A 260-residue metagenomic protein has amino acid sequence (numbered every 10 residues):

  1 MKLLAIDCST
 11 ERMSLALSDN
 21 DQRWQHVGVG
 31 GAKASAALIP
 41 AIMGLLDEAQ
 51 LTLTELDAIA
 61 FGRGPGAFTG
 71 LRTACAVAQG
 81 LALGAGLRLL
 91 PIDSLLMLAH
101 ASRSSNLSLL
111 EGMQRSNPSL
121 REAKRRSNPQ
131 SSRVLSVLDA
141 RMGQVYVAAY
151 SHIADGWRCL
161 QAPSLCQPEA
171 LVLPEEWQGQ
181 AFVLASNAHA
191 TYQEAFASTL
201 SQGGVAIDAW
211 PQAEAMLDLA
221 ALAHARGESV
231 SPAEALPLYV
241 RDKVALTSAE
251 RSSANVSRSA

Functional and structural regions predicted by a protein language model:
M1-F68, W210: N-terminal beta-alpha supersecondary unit
K33, R88-N117, E122-P211, Y239 (+1 more regions): Surface "functional belts" at beta-alpha junctions
L45-A49, G84, S102-S105, A213-H224: Stable alpha-helical structural segments in soluble proteins, enriched in small hydrophobic residues
D47-T54, A82-I92, L109: Phosphate-handling active-site elements
L51-T54, E176-Q180, H224: Glycine-rich phosphate-binding loop signature in dinucleotide/nucleotide-binding domains
G62-L89, S94: DPxDG-like acidic metal-binding loop motif
G66, L81, L184, L217 (+1 more regions): A residue-level signal for conserved active-site and pocket-lining positions in enzyme catalytic cores
G204-A260: Acyltransferase
